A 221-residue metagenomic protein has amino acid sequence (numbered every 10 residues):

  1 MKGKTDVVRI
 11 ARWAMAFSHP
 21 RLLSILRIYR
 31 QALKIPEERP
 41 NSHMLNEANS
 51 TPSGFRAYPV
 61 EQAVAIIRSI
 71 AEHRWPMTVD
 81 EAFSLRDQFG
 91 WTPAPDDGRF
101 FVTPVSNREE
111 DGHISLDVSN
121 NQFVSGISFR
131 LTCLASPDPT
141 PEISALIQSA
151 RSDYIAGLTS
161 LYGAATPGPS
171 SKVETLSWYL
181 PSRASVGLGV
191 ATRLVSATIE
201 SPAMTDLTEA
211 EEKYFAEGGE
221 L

Functional and structural regions predicted by a protein language model:
S18-S24: N-terminal polybasic/positive-inside topogenic patches
A32, P36-K172, R183-S185, A191-L221: Short helix/turn-capping signatures at newly exposed starts of structured segments
T175: Short hydrophobic/aromatic beta-strand element in the GNAT-like acyltransferase core that lines or flanks the acyl-donor
W178-S182: Active-site beta-strand termini and strand-to-loop segments that position acidic
